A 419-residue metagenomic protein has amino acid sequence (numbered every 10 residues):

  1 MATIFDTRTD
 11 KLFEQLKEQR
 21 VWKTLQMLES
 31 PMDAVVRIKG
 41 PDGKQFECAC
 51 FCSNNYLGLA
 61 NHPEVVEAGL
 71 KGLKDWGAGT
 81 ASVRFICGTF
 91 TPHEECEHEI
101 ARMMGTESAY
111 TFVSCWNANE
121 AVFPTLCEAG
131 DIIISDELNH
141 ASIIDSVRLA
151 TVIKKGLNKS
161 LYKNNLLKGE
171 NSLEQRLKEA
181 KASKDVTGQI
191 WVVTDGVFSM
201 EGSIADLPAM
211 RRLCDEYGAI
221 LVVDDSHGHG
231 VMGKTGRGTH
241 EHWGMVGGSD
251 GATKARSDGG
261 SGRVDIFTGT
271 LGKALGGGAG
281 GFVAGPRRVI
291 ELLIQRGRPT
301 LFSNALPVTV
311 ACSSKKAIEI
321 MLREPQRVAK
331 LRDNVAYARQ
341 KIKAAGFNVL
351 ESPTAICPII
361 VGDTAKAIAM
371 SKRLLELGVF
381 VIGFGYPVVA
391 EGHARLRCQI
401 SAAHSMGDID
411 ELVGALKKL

Functional and structural regions predicted by a protein language model:
D10-A78, A219: N-terminal "arm"/small-domain region of PLP-dependent enzymes with the aminotransferase-like
N55, L157-V223: Active-site phosphate-binding strand-loop segment of PLP-dependent enzymes
P63, E67-K71, D75, H98 (+3 more regions): PLP-dependent enzyme catalytic core of the Aspartate aminotransferase-like
E67-C115: Conserved N-terminal alpha-helix of the aminotransferase class I/II PLP-enzyme fold
V122-A141: Conserved PLP-anchoring active-site segment centered on the Schiff-base-forming lysine
G218, G238-G272, E291: Conserved active-site segment immediately N-terminal to the catalytic lysine that forms the internal aldimine
G259, T268, G272, G276-P325: Conserved core segment of the aminotransferase class I/II
E324, A329-A336, K343-G378, V388 (+2 more regions): Conserved PLP-binding catalytic core of the aspartate aminotransferase-like
